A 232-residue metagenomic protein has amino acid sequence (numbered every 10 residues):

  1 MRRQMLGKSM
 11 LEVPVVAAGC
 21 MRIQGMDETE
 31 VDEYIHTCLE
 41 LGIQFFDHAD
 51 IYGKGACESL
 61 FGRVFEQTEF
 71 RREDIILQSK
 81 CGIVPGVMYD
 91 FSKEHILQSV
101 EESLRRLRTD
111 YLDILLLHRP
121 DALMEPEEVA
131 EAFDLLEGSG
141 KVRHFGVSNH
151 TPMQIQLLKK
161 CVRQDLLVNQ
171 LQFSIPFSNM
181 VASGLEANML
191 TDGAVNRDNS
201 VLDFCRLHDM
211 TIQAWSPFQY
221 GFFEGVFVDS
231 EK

Functional and structural regions predicted by a protein language model:
M1-I75, G138, Q219-Y220: N-terminal binding-site loop/beta-alpha segment at the start of enzyme catalytic domains that lines or forms
R3, I35, E58, G62-F65 (+4 more regions): Generic structural signal for well-ordered alpha-helices, preferentially at hydrophobic/aromatic core positions
L6, A18, C38, F46 (+8 more regions): Conserved, mostly hydrophobic/aromatic
G19-T29, C81-H95, L123: Active-site mouth loops of central-metabolism enzymes
M26-C38, F91-L107, M153-L157: Short, acidic/polar
I43, T109-L112, V142, L166: A structural motif
L104-E125: Active-site groove signature of glycoside hydrolases
P120, M124-K232: Beta/alpha (TIM)-barrel catalytic core signal, keyed to glycine-rich beta->alpha loops juxtaposed to Asp/Glu that bind
